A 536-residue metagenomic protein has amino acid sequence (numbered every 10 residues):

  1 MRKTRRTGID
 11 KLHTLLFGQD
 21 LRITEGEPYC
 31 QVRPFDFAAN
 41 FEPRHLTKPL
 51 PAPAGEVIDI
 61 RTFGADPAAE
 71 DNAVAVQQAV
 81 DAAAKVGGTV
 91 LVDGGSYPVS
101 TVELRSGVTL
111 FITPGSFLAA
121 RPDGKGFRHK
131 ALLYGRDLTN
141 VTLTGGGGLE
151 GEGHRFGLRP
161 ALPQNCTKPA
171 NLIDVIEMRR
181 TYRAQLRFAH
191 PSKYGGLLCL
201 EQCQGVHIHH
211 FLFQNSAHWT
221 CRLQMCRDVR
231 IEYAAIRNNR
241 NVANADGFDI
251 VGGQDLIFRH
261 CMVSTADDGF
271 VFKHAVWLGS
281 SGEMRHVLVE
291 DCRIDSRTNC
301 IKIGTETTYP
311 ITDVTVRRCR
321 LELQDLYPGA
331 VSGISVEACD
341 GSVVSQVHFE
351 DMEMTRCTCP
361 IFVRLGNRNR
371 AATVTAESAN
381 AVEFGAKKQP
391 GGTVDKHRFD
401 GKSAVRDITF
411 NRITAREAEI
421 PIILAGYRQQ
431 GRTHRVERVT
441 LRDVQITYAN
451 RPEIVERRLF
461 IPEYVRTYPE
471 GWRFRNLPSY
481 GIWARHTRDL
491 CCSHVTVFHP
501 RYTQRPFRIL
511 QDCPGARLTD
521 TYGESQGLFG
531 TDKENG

Functional and structural regions predicted by a protein language model:
M1-T109, T113-H209, E232-A234, N238-R240 (+9 more regions): Extracellular "leader-to-stem" segments immediately downstream of a signal peptide or signal-anchor in secreted/lumenal
P67-E70, A245, D249, A275-S280 (+5 more regions): Alpha-helix capping and helix-loop boundary segments enriched in small/acidic/polar residues
S96, M225-R227, A235, H274-V276 (+6 more regions): Active-site-proximal loop/turn and secondary-structure-junction residues that shape catalytic pockets, frequently
S96-V99, A245-G247, V276-W277, K302-T305 (+4 more regions): Short, recurring structural edge motifs at helix starts
S100-V102, R121-D123, H129, E152-F156 (+13 more regions): Short glycine/acidic-rich loop motifs that flank beta-strands on beta-rich extracellular proteins
P114-G115, T139-G148, Q204-Q214, R227-N239 (+11 more regions): Right-handed parallel beta-helix
G252, H274, I303-T305, V336-A338 (+7 more regions): Active-site proximal loops enriched in glycine and acidic residues that flank catalytic Cys/His/Asp and coordinate
D340-I446, W472-R475: C-terminal structural cap/anchor segments
